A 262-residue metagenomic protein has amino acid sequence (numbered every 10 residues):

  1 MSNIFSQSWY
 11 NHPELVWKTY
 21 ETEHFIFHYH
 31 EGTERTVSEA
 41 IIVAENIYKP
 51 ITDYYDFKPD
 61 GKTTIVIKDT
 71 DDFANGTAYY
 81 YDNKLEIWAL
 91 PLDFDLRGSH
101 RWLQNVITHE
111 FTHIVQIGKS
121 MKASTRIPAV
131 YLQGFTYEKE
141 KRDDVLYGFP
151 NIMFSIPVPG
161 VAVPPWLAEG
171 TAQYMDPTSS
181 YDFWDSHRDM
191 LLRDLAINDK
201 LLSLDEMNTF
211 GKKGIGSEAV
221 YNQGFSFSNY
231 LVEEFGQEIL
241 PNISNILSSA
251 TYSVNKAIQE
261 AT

Functional and structural regions predicted by a protein language model:
M1-N3: Bacterial N-terminal signal peptides
F5-V158, P164, F210: Juxtacatalytic substrate-recognition/specificity segment
H12, D82-K84, W102-V106, G118-T262: Acidic/His/Gly-enriched intrinsically disordered linker/tail segments that often contain short helix/coil "MoRF-like"
